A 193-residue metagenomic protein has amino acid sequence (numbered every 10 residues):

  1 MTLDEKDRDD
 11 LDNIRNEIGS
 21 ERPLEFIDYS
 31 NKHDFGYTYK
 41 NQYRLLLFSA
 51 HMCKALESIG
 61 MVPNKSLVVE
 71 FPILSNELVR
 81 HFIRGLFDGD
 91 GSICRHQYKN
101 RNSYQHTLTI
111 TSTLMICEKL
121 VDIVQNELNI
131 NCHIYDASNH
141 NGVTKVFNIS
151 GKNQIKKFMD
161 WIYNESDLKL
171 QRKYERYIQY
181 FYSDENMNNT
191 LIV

Functional and structural regions predicted by a protein language model:
M1-V193: Internal intein/HINT superfamily modules and their associated LAGLIDADG
